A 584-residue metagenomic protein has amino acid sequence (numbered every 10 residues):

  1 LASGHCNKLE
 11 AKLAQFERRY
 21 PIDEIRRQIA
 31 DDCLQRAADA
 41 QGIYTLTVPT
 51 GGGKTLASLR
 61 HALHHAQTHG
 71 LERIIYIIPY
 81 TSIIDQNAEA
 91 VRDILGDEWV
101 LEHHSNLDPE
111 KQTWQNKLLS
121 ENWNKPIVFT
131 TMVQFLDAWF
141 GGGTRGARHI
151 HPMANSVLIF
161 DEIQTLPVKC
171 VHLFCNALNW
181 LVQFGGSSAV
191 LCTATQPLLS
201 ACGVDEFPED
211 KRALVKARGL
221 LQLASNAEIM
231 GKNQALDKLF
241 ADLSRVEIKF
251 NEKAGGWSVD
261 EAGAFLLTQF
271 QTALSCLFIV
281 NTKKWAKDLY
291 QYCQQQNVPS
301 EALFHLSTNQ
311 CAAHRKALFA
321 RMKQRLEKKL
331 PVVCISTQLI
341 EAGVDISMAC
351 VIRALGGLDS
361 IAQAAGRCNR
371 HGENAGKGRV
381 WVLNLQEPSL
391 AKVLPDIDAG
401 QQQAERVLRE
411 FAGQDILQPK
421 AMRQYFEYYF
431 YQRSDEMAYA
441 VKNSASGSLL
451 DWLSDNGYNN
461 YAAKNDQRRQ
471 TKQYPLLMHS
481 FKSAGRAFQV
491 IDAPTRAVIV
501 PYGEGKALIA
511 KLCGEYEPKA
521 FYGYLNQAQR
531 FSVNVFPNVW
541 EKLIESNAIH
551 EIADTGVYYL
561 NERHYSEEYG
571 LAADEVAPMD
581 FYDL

Functional and structural regions predicted by a protein language model:
L1-Y44, L476, A493, Y559-L584: ATP-dependent helicase/translocase motor core
A40-A62: Walker A/P-loop
A62, L173, N179-W180, R245-N281 (+1 more regions): Conserved interdomain hinge at the start of the Helicase C-terminal
L63, L71-I94, L107, L198: Conserved Walker A/P-loop ATP-binding site and its immediately adjacent core in helicase/helicase-like ATPase domains
T81, L101-T113, V280-K284, L303-F319 (+1 more regions): Conserved helicase motor
G96-F140: Inter-Walker segment of RecA-like/P-loop motor cores
V182, G263-A273, I279, K284-Q291 (+5 more regions): C-terminal helicase lobe and adjacent C-terminal extensions/tails of nucleic-acid helicase motors
T195-Q269: Interdomain hinge/linker at the junction between the two RecA-like core domains of SF2 helicases
